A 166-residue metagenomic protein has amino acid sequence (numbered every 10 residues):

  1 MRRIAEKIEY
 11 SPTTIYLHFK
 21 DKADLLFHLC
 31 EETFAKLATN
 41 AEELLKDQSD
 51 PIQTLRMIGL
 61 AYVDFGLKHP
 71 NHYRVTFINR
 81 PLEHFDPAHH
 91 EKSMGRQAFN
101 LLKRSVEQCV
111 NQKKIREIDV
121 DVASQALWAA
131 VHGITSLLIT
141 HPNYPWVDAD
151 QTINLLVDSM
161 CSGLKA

Functional and structural regions predicted by a protein language model:
M1-D24, H28: Helix-turn-helix
H18-E42, R56, L60, F99: An amphipathic alpha-helix adjacent to DNA-recognition modules
F19, I78-L82, A129: Short helix-capping/turn signature of helix-turn-helix
E42-N71, S124-L127: Hydrophobic alpha-helical connector segments
K68-R104, N143: Short secondary-structure transition hinges
R74, F85-H89, V110-V157: Hydrophobic/aromatic-rich alpha-helical bundle segments in the mid-to-C-terminal region
S105, S159-G163: C-terminal alpha-helix
